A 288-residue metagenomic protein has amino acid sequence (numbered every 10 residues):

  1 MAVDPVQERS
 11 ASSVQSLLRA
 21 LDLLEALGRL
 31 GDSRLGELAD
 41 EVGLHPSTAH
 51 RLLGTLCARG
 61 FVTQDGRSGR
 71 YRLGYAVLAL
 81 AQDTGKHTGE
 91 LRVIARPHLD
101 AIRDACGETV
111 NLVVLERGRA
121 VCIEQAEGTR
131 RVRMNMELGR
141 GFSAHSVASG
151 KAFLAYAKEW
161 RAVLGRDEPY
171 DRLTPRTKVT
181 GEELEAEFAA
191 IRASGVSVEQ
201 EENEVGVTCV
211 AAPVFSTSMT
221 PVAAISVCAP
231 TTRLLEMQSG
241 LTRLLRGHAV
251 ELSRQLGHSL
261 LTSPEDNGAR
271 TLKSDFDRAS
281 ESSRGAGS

Functional and structural regions predicted by a protein language model:
A2-G89, V250-H258, R278-E281, S288: N-terminal helix-turn-helix
A2-V3, R131-V205, T271: Short, solvent-exposed recognition segments
S13-L17, R70, G74, T88 (+8 more regions): Short, structured helix-loop boundary elements
A26, E41, V93-A105, S194 (+2 more regions): Amphipathic alpha-helical regulatory segments at dimerization interfaces that relay allosteric signals between sensory
R67, R72-E168: Amphipathic alpha-helical effector-binding/dimerization core of metabolite-sensing transcriptional regulators
A144-G150, S239-S259: Short, solvent-exposed cationic patches
R176-E251, G268: Extended hydrophobic
H258-G285: Short, highly charged C-terminal tails/helix-capping segments
